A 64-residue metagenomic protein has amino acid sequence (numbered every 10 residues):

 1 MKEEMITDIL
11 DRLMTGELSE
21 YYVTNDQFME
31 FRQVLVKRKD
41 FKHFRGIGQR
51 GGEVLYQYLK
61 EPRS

Functional and structural regions predicted by a protein language model:
M1-E20: N-terminal acidic leader/helix
N25: Short secondary-structure boundary segments
M29-G52: Short acidic, glycine/proline-enriched helix-loop-strand junctions
G46-S64: C-terminal edge-of-domain segments
